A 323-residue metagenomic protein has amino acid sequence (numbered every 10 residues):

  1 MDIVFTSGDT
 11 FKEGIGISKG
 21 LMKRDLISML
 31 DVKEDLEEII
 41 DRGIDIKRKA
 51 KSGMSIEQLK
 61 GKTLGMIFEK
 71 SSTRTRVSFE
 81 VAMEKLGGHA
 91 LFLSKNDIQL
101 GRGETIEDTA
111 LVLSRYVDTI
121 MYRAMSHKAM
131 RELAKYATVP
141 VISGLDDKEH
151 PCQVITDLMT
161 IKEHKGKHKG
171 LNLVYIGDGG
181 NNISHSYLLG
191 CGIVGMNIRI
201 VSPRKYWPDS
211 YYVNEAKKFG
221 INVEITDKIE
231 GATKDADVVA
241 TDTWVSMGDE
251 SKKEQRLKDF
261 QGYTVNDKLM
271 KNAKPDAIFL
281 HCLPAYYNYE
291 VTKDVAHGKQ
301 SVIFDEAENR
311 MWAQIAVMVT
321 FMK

Functional and structural regions predicted by a protein language model:
I3-V77, V81: Positively charged, low-complexity intrinsically disordered leader regions
K51, E57-K162, Y287: Phosphate/diphosphate ligand-binding glycine-rich loop within oxidoreductases
E69-A82, K165-T241: Glycine-rich phosphate/diphosphate-binding loop of Rossmann-like nucleotide-binding domains
L86, Y116, Y136-A137, V194 (+3 more regions): Short, structured coil segments at secondary-structure junctions
M130-D146, S251-A273, G298-Q300: A short, gly/pro- and small-residue-rich
K217-K293: Rossmann-like adenosine-cofactor binding region
D276-A277, C282-K323: Adenosine-phosphate binding glycine-rich loop
